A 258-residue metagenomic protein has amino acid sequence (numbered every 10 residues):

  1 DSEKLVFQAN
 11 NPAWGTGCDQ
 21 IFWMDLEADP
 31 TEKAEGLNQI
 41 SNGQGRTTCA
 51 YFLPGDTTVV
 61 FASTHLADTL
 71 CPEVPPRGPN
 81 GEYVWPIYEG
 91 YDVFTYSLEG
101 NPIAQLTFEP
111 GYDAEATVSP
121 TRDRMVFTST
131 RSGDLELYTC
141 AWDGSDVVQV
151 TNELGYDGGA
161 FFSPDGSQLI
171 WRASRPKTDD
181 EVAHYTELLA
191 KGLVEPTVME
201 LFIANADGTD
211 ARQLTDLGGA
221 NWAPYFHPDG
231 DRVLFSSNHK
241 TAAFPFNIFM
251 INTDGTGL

Functional and structural regions predicted by a protein language model:
D1-A9: Mature N-terminal segment immediately following signal peptide/propeptide cleavage in secreted/periplasmic
L5, V59, M125-V126, L169 (+1 more regions): Hydrophobic beta-strand positions that form the internal "hydrophobic ladder" of WD40/Gbeta-like beta-propeller blades
Q8-I21, S41-T47, A62-V93, Q105-D113 (+5 more regions): A flexible loop/linker signature enriched in serine peptidases of the S9 family
D19-S63: Blade-loop segments of beta-propeller domains
L26-D29, S97-N101, A141-S145, N205-T209 (+1 more regions): Short loop/turn segments that connect beta-strands within beta-propeller blades
A34-I40, N101-F108, G144-N152, G208-D216 (+1 more regions): Blade-edge beta-strand/turn elements of extracellular beta-propeller and related beta-sheet repeat scaffolds
P54-G55, P120-T121, P164-D165, P228-D229: Residue-level detector of Asp-centered blade-edge/turn motifs that repeat once per structural unit in beta-propeller
